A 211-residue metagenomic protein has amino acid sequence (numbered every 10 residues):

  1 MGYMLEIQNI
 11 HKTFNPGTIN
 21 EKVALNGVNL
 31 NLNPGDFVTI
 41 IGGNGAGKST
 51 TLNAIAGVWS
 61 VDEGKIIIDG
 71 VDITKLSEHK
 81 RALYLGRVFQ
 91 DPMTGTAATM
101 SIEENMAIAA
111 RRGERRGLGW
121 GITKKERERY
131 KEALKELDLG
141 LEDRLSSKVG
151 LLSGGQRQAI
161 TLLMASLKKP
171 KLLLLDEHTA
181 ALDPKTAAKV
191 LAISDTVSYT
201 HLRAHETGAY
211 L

Functional and structural regions predicted by a protein language model:
T18, S60, D72-G86, T94 (+2 more regions): ABC ATPase NBD coupling module
I41-G43: The feature captures the beta-strand-to-loop junction immediately N-terminal to the Walker
A56: Helix-to-loop junction immediately C-terminal to a conserved catalytic motif
G64-D72: Conserved ABC transporter NBD signature motif
A165-S166: ABC ATPase C-loop
E177-H178: Walker B catalytic motif
T200-T207: Conserved small/polar residues in nucleotide/adenosyl-binding loops
